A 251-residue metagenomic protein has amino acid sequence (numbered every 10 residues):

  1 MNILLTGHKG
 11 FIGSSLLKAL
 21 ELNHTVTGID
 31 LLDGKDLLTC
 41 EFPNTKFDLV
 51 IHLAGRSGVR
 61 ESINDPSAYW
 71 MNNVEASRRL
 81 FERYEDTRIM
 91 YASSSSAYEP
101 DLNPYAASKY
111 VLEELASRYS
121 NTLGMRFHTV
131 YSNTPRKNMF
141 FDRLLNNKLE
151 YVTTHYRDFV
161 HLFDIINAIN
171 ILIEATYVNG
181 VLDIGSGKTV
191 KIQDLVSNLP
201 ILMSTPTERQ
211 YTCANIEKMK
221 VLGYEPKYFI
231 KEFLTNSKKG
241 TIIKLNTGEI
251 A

Functional and structural regions predicted by a protein language model:
I3-L22: N-terminal Rossmann NAD(P)H-binding glycine-rich loop of SDR-like oxidoreductase domains
T6, I29, V50-A54, I89-S95 (+1 more regions): SDR active-site strand-loop-helix element
T25-F42: Adenosine-cofactor binding site in Rossmann-like domains, unifying the SAM/SAH pocket of S-adenosylmethionine-dependent
E41-N72, S96-E99: NAD(P)H-binding glycine-rich loop region in Rossmannoid oxidoreductase-like domains and their noncatalytic homologs
V50, N64-M90, E114-L115: NAD(P)-cofactor binding segment of oxidoreductase domains
R78-A106, L123: Conserved Rossmann-fold NAD(P)-dependent oxidoreductase catalytic core, especially the SDR/UDP-sugar
L102-A106, Y110, E114-I166: NAD(P)-dependent short-chain dehydrogenase/reductase
Y151-A251: C-terminal substrate-binding subdomain of Rossmann-fold SDR/epimerase-dehydratase oxidoreductases
